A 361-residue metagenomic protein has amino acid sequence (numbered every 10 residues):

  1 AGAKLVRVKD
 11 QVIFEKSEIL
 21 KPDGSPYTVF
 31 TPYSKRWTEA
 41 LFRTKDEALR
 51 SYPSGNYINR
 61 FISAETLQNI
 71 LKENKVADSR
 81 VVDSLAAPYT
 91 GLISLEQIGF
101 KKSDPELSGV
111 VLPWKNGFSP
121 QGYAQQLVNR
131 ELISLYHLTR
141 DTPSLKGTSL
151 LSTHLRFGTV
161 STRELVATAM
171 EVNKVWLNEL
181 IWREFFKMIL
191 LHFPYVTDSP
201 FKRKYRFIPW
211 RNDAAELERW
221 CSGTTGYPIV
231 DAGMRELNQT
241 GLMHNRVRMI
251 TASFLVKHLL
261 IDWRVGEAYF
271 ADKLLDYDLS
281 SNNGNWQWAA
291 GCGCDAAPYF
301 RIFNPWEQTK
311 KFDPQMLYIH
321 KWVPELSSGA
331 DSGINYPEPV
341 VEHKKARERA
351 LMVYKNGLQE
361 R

Functional and structural regions predicted by a protein language model:
A1: Short Gly/Thr/Asp-enriched flexible loops that form oxyanion-binding sites at enzyme active sites
K4-V8, W176: A structural signal for short, well-ordered beta-strand segments and their strand-loop junctions that often border
L5-V6, P22-D23, K75: Aromatic-residue-lined binding/catalytic grooves and analogous aromatic/hydrophobic interfacial grooves in multimeric
V12-F14, K35-R36, V256: Short, solvent-exposed loop/turn segments at secondary-structure junctions
V12-P22, P26: Short alpha-helix plus adjacent loop in nuclease-associated cores
S34-P200, K204-Y205, F312-R361: Glycine/tryptophan-enriched, flexible segments
S144-V323: Active-site-proximal binding-pocket segments
